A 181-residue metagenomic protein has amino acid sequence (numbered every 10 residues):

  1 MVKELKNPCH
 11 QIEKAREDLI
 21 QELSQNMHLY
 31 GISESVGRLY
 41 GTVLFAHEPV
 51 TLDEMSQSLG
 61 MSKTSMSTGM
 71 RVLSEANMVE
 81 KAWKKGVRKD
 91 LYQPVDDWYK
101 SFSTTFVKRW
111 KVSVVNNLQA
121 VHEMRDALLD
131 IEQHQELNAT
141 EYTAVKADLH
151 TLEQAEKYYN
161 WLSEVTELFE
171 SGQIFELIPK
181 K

Functional and structural regions predicted by a protein language model:
M1-Y30: N-terminal leader segment of winged-helix/HTH proteins
H28-S35, T51, K84-T104: Short, cationic-aromatic polyanion-contact patches
E54-Q57: A short acidic, leucine-rich amphipathic alpha-helix
N77: Glycine-centered, phosphate/nucleic-acid-interacting loop/turn motifs that mediate DNA/RNA or nucleotide
W98-A147: Amphipathic alpha-helical dimerization/coiled-coil segments that flank or bridge DNA-binding/regulatory modules
D126-K181: C-terminal regulatory/oligomerization modules of transcriptional regulators
